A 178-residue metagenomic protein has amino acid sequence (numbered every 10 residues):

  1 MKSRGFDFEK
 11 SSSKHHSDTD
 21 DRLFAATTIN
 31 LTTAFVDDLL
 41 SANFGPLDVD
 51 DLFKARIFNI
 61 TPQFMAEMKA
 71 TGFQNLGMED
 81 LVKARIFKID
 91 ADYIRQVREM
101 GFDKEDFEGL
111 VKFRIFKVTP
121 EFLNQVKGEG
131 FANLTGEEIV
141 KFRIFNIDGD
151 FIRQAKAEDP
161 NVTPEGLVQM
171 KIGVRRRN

Functional and structural regions predicted by a protein language model:
M1-N178: General marker for long, soluble alpha-helical cores
